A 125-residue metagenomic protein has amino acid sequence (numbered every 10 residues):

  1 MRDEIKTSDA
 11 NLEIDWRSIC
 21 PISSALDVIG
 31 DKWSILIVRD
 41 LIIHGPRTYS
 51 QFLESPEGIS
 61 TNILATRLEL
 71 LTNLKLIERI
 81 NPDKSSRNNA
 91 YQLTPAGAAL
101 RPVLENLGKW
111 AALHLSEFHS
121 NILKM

Functional and structural regions predicted by a protein language model:
M1-I29: N-terminal leader segment of winged-helix/HTH proteins
M1-I5, R67, E78-I80, I122: Short amphipathic alpha-helical interaction elements located at domain edges and within/adjacent to intrinsically
E4, P102-M125: Amphipathic alpha-helical dimerization/coiled-coil segments that flank or bridge DNA-binding/regulatory modules
K6-W16, W33-V38, T48-Y49, P102: Short histidine
C20-S60, Q92: N-terminal helix-turn-helix DNA-binding core of bacterial DNA-binding proteins
A25, D40, Q51, R67 (+2 more regions): Residue-level recognition of specific faces of alpha-helices
G30, D83-L107: Basic, amphipathic "hinge/linker" alpha-helix immediately C-terminal to the N-terminal HTH DNA-binding motif
L53-S86: Canonical helix-turn-helix DNA-binding module
